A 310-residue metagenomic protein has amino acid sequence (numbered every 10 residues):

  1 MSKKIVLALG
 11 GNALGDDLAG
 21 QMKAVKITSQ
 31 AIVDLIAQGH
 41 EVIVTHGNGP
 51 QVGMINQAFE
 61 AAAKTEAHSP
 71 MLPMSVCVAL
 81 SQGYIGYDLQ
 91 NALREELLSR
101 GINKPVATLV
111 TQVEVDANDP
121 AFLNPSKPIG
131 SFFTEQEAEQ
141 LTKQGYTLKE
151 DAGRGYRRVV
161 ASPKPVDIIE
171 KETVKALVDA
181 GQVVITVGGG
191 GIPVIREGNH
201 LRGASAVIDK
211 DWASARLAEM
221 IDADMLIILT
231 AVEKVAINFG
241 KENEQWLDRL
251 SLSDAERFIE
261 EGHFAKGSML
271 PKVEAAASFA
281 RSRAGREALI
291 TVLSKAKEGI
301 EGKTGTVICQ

Functional and structural regions predicted by a protein language model:
S2-Q310: C-terminal catalytic "cap/lid" subdomain
